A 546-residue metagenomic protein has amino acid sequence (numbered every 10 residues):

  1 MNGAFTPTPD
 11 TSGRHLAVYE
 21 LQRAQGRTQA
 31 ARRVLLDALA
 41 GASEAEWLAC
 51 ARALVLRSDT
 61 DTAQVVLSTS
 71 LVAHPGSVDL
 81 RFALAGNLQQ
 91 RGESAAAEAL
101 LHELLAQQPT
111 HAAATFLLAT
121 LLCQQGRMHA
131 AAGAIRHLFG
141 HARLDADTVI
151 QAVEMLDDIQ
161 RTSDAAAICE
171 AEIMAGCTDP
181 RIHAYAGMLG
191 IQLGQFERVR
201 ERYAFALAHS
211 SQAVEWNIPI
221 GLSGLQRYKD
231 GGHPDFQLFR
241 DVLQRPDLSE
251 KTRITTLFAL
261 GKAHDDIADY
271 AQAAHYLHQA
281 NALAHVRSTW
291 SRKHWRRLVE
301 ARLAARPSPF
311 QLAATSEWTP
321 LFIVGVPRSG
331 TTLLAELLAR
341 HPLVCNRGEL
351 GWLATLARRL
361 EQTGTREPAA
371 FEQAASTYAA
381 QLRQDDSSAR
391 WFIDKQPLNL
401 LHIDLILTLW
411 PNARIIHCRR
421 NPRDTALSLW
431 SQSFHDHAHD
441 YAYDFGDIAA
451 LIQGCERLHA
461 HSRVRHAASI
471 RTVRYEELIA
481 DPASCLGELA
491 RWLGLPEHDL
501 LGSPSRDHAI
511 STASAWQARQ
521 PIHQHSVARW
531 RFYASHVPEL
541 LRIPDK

Functional and structural regions predicted by a protein language model:
P9, G41-S43, P75, P109 (+5 more regions): Short coil turns that delineate tetratricopeptide repeat
Q22, L54, L88, L122 (+5 more regions): Residue at a conserved register position within TPR or TPR-like alpha-solenoid repeats
R200, A204, N217-Q226, F236-D247 (+4 more regions): PAPS-dependent sulfotransferases, especially Golgi type II membrane carbohydrate sulfotransferases
A313-W410, R414, C418: Phosphate-binding active sites in nucleotide-utilizing proteins
